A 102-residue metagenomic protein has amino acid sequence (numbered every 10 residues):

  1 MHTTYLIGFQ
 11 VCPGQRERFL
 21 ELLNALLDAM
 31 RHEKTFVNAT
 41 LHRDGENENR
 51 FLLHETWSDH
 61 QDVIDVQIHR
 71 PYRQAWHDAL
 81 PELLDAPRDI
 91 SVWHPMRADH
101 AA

Functional and structural regions predicted by a protein language model:
M1, T40-N49, H77-A102: Glycine-rich beta-strand-turn "strand-cap" elements at beta-sheet edges
T4-F9: Active-site-flanking beta-strand signature of metal-NTP-handling nucleotidyl enzymes and homologous cyclase-like
Q10-F19: Short, surface-exposed ligand-recognition loops at beta-strand->loop->(often short) alpha-helix junctions that present
G14, E46-E48, P71: Short alpha-helical
R18-E21, D65: Short, solvent-exposed alpha-helical surface patches in well-structured domains
A25-V37, T56-S91: An amphipathic, aromatic/His-enriched active-site/gating alpha helix that lines ligand/cofactor pockets
